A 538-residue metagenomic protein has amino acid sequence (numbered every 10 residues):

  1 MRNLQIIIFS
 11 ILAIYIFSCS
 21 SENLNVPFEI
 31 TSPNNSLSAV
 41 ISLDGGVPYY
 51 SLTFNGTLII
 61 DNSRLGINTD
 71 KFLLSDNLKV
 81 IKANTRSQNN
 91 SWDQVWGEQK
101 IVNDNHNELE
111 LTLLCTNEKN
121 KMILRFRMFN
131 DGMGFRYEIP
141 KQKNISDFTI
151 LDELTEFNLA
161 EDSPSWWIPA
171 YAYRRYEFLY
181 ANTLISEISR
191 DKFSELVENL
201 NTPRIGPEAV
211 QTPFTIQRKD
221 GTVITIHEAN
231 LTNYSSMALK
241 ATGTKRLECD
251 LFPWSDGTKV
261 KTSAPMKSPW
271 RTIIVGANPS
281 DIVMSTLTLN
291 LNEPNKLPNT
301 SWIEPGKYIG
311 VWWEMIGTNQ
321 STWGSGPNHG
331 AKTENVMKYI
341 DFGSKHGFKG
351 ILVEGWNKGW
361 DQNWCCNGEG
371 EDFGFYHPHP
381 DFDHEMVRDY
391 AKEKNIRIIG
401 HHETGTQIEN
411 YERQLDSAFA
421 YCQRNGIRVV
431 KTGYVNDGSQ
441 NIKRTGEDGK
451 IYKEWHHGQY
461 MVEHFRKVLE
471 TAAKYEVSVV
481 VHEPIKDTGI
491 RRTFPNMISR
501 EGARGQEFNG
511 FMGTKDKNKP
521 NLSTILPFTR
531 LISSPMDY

Functional and structural regions predicted by a protein language model:
M1-I6: Positively charged n-region of N-terminal signal peptides that target proteins for export
I7-Y15: Bacterial N-terminal signal peptides
I16-V26: Bacterial Sec-dependent signal peptides at the C-terminal "C-region" and cleavage site
P27-L297: N-terminal accessory beta-strand-rich subdomains and adjacent acidic, glycine-rich linkers that precede catalytic cores
Y137, G343, V479: Conserved, mostly hydrophobic/aromatic
W254, L297, M337, K349-G359 (+1 more regions): Intrinsically disordered, low-complexity acidic regions
S263-F342, H346, G350: An acidic-aromatic substrate-binding cleft motif
G355-Y538: Aromatic- and carboxylate-enriched substrate-binding clefts and catalytic-loop regions of carbohydrate-active enzymes
